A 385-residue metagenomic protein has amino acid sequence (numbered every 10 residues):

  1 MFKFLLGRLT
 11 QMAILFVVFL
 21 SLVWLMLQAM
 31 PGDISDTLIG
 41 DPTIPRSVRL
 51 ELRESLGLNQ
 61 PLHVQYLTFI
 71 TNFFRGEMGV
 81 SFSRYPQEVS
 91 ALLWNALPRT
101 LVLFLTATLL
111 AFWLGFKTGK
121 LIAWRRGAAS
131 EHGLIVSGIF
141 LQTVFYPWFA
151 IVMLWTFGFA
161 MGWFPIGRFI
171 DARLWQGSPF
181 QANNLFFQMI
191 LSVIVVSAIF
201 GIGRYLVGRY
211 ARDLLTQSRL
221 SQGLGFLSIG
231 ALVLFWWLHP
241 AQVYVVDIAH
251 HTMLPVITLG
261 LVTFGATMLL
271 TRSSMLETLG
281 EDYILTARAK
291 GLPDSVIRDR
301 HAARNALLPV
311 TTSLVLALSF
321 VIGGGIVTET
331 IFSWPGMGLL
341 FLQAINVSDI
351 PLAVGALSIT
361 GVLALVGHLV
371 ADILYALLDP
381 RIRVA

Functional and structural regions predicted by a protein language model:
F2-K3, P98-W124, A129-S130, S178-L374 (+1 more regions): Alpha-helical transmembrane segments of integral membrane proteins, especially multi-pass inner/plasma-membrane
R8, L25, A29, D33-T37 (+10 more regions): Membrane-spanning helices that line or support transport/gating and their immediate boundary helices in channels
F16-L22, F140-G158, S313-S319: Hydrophobic alpha-helical membrane-insertion segments
F16-V64, M161-A182, V243: Hydrophobic alpha-helical transmembrane segments of membrane transport/permease proteins and related membrane-embedded
I44-R75, S333-A344: Short hydrophobic, aromatic-rich alpha-helical segments embedded in or entering the lipid bilayer of multi-pass
N59-F116: An internal, D/E-rich "acidic patch" concept
A96, T100, V136-T143, G361: Residue-level signal for discrete positions within transmembrane alpha-helices of multi-pass small-molecule
E131-L154, Q217-S228: Pore- or pathway-lining transmembrane helices of multi-pass membrane proteins that form conduits for solutes/ions
